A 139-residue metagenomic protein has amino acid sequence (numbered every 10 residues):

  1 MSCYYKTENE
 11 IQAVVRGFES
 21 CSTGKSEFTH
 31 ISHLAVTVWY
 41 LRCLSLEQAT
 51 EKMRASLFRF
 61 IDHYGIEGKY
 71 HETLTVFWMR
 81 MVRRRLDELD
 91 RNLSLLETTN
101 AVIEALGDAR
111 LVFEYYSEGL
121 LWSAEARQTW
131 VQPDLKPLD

Functional and structural regions predicted by a protein language model:
S2-G24, A126, V131-D139: Phosphate-rich cofactor/ligand-interacting catalytic cores and adjacent structured alpha/beta frameworks
Y5-N9, S20-N92: Conserved, aromatic- and glycine-enriched, well-ordered alpha/beta core segments that occur as contiguous structural
G17, E27, V112-Y115: Intrinsic disorder/low-structure terminal segments
H71-D139: A charged, amphipathic interaction segment
